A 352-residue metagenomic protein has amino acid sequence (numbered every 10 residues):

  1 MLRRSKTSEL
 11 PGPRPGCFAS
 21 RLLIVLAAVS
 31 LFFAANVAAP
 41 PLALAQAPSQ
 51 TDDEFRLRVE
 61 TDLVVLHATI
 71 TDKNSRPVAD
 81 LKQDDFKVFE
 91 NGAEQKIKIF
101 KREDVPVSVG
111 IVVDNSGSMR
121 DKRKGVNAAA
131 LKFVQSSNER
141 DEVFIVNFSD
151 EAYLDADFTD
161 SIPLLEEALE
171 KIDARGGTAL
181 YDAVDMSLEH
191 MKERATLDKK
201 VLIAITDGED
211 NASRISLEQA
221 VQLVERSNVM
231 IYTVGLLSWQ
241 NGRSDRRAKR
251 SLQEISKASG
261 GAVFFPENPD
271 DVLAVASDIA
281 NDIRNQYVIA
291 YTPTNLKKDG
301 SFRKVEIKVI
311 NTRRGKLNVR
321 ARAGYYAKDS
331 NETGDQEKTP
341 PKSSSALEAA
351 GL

Functional and structural regions predicted by a protein language model:
M1-S20: N-terminal secretory signal peptides that target proteins for export/translocation
T7-L10, L22, F32, S345-L347: Serine/proline-rich low-complexity intrinsically disordered segments, especially terminal tails, linkers
G12, L31, V126: Conserved anionic group-binding/transfer micro-motifs
R21-P40: Bacterial N-terminal signal peptides
P41-L352: Scaffold/interface architecture of coatomer-like assemblies
